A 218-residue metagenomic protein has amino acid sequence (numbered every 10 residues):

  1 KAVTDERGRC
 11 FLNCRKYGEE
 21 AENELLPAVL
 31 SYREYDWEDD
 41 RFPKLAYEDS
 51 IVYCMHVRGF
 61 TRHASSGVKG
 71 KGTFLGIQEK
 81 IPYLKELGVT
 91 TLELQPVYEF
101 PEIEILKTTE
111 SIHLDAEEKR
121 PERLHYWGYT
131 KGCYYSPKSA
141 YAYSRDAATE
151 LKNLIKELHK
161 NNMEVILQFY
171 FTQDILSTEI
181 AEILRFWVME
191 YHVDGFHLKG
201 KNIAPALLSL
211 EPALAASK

Functional and structural regions predicted by a protein language model:
K1-V52, R62-S65: The feature marks proteins involved in alpha-glucan
A21, H192, A204-K218: Conserved alpha/beta catalytic core and glycan-binding cleft of carbohydrate-active enzymes
K44-D49, K85-E86, K160: Extracellular/periplasmic catalytic domains that process cell-envelope and extracellular macromolecules
I51-Y53, L92-L94, V165-L167, F196-L198: Hydrophobic faces of well-ordered beta-strands that scaffold small-molecule active sites in alpha/beta enzyme cores
M55, L84, L94, Y134 (+2 more regions): Conserved, mostly hydrophobic/aromatic
S66-V68, T73, E104-K160, F171-V193: Aromatic- and acidic-residue-enriched carbohydrate-binding clefts of CAZyme catalytic domains
E79-Y98, E190: Catalytic domains of carbohydrate-active enzymes, especially glycoside hydrolases
P82-K85, K152-N161, L208-S217: Surface-exposed amphipathic alpha-helices with a cationic face
